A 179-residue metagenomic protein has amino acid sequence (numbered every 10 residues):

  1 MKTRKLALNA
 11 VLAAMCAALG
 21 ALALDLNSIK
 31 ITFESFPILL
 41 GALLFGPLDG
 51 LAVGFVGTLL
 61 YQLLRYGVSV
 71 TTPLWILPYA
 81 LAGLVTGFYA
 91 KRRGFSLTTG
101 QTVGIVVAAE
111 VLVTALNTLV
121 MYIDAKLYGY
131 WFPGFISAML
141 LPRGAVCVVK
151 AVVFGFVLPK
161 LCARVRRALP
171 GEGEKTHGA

Functional and structural regions predicted by a protein language model:
M1-A179: Loop-helix junctions at membrane interfaces
